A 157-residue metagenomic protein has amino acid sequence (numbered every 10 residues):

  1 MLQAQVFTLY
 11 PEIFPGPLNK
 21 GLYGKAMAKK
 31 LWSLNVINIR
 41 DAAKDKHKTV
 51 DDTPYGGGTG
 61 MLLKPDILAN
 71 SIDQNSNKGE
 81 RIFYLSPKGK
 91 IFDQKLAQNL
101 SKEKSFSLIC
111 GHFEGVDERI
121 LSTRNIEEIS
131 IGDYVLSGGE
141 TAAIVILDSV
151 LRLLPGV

Functional and structural regions predicted by a protein language model:
M1-N75: N-terminal nucleotide/polyanion-binding subdomain common to many enzyme families
Q5-F7, N35-I37, F83, F106-L108 (+1 more regions): Hydrophobic/aromatic beta-strand patches that form the interior of the parallel beta-sheet core in alpha/beta enzyme
P11-I13, H112-E114, Y134-L136: Short, acidic/turn-prone active-site loops that include or flank metal/cofactor- and phosphate-binding residues
G21-K25, Q98-K102, T123-R124: Short, solvent-exposed amphipathic alpha-helical segments in soluble enzyme and RNA/protein-processing domains
I39-A42, H112-V116: Short glycine-enriched loops at secondary-structure junctions
R40-D45, K90, V135-G138: A short acidic, often aromatic-flanked loop/helix-cap motif at beta-alpha or helix-coil junctions that lines enzyme
L62-H112: S-adenosyl-L-methionine/SAH cofactor-binding core of RNA-modifying enzymes
V116, I120-V157: Structured adenosyl-cofactor binding patch, chiefly the S-adenosyl-L-methionine
